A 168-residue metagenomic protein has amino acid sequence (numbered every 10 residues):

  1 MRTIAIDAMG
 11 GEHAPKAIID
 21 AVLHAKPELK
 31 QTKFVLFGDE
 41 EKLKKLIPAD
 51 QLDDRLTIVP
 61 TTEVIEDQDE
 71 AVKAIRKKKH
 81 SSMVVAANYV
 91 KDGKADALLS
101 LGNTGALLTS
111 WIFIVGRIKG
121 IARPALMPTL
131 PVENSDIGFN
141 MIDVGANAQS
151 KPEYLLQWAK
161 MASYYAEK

Functional and structural regions predicted by a protein language model:
M1-D7, E12-D69, K73, K79 (+1 more regions): Anion-binding alpha/beta catalytic cores of soluble intermediary-metabolism enzymes, centered on
K79-G93: Short, well-structured alpha-helical segments in soluble
D96: Conserved acidic residues
